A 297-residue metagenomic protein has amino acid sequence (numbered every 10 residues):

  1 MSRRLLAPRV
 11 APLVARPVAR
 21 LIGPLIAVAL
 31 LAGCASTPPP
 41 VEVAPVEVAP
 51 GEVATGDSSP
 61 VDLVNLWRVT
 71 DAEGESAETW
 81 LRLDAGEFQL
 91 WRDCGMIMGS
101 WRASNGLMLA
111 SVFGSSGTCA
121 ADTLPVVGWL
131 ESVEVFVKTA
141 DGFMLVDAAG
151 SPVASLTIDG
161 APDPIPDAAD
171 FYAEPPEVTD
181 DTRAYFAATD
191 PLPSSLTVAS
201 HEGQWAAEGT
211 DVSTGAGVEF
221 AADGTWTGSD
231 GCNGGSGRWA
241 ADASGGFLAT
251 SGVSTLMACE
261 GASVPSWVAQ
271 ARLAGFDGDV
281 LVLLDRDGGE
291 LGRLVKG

Functional and structural regions predicted by a protein language model:
M1-A32: Sec-dependent bacterial lipoprotein signal peptides
S2-L5, G23, C34-G297: Lipid interaction determinants
